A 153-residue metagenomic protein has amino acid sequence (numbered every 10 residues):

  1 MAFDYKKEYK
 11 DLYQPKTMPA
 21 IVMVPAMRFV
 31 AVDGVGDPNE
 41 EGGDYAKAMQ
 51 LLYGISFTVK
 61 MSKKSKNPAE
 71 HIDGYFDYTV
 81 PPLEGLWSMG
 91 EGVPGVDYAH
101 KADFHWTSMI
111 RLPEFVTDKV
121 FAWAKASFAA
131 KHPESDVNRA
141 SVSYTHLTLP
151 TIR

Functional and structural regions predicted by a protein language model:
M1-V96, R111-P113, T117-S135: ATP/Mg2+-dependent ligation/transfer catalytic cores
P94-A99, T145: Contiguous hydrophobic segments
K101-H105: Short connector loops at helix/strand junctions that flank enzyme active sites, especially segments positioning acidic
W106-I110: Short glycine-/aliphatic-rich beta-strand segments at the starts of folded cytosolic domains
N138: Short beta-strand or tight-loop elements that sit immediately N-terminal to catalytic metal-binding acidic residues
S141-V142: Phosphate/anion-contacting hairpin/loop surfaces
T145-T151: Conserved small/polar residues in nucleotide/adenosyl-binding loops
